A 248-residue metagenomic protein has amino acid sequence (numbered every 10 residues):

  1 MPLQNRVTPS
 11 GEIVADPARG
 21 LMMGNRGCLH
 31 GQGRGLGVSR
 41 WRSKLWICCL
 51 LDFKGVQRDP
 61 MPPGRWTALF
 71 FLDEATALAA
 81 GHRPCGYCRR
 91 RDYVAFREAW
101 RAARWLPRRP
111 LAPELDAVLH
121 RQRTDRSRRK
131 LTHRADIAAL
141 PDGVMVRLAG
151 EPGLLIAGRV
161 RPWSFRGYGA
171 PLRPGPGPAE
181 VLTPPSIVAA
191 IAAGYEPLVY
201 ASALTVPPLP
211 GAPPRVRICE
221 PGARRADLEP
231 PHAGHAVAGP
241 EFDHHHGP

Functional and structural regions predicted by a protein language model:
M1-C219: Mature, structured domains enriched in cysteine- and short glycine motifs
C219-A226: Short, basic, low-complexity termini and linkers enriched in Ser/Thr/Gly/Pro that act as targeting/leader peptides
L228-A236, F242-H245: Alpha-helix boundary/capping motif
